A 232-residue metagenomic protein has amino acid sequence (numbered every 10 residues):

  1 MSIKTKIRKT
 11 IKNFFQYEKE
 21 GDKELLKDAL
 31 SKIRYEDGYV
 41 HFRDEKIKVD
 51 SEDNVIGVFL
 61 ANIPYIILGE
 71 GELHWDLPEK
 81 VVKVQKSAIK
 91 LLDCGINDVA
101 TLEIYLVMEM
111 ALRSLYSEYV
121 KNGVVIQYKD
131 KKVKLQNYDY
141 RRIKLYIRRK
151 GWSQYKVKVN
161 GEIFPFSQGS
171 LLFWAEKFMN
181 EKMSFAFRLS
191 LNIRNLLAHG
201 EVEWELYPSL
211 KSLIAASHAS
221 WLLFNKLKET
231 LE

Functional and structural regions predicted by a protein language model:
M1-D98: Charged alpha-helical initiation segments
T10, V84, A88, I104 (+3 more regions): Amphipathic alpha-helices that form helix-helix packing interfaces
L77, E103-I104, A186: Amphipathic alpha-helix face/heptad-repeat signature
I89, C94-V120: Short, hydrophobic, well-ordered secondary-structure elements
N97-I104, M108, Q168, S190 (+1 more regions): Short runs of predominantly hydrophobic/aromatic residues within well-ordered alpha helices that form helix-helix
R113-N180, G200: Short non-catalytic regulatory patches outside canonical folded cores
F173-E232: Charge-enriched, short contiguous segments at helix-coil
